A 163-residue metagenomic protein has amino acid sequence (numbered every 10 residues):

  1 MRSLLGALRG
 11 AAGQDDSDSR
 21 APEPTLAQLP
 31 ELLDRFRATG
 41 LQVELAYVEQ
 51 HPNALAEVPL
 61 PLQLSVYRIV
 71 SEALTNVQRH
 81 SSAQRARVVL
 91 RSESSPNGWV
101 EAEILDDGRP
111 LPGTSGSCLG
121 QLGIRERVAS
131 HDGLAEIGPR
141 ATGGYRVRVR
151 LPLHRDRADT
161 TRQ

Functional and structural regions predicted by a protein language model:
R2-Q163: Glycine-rich ATP/GTP-binding catalytic cores of kinases/NTPases
